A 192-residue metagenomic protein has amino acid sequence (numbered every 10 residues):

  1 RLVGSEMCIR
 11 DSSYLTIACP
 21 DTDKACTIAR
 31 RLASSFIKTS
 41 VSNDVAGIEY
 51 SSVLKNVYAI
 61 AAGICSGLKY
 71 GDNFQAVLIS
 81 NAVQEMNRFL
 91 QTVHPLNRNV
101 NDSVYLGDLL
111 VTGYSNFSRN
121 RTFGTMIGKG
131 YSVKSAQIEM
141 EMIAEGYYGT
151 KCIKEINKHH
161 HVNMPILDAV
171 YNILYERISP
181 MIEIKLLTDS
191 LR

Functional and structural regions predicted by a protein language model:
R1, I79, G146: Short, conserved glycine- and acidic-residue-centered signature motifs in active-site or ligand-binding loops
R1-I9: Single conserved hydrophobic/aromatic residue that forms the stacking wall/gate of nucleotide- or nucleobase-binding
E6, C26, R121: Alpha-helical elements of the RecA-like P-loop NTPase motor core of helicases
S12-N99: Internal alpha-helical scaffold of NAD(P)-dependent oxidoreductase catalytic cores
K55, A62-Y70, Q91-R192: NAD(P)-dependent Rossmann-like dehydrogenase/reductase catalytic/cofactor-binding core
